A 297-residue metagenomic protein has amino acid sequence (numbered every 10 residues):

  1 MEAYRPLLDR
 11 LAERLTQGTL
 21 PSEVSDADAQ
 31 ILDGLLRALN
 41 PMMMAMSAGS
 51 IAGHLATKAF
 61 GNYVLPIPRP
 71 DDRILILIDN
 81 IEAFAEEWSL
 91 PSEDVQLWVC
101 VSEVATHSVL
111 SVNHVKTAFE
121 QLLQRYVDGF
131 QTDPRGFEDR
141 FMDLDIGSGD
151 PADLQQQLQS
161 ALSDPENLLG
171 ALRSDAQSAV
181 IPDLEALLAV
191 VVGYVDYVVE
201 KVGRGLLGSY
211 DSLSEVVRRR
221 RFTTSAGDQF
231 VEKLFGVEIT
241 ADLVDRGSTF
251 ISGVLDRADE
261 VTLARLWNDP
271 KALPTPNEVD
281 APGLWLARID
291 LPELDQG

Functional and structural regions predicted by a protein language model:
M1-D79: Auxiliary, metal-adjacent structural segments of Zn-dependent hydrolase domains
A38-Y63, V109-S163, A179-L207: Post-HExxH zinc-binding segment in Zn-dependent metallohydrolases
P68-E82, A152-S174: A short mid-domain helix/strand-loop element embedded in enzyme catalytic domains that forms or borders the active-site
I76, L90-E93, H107: Secondary-structure-rich domain cores
I81-V101: Short pre-active-site segment immediately N-terminal to the catalytic Zn-binding motif
V95-H114, I251: Active-site recognition of the HExxH zinc-binding catalytic motif
D164-G297: Pan-zinc metallopeptidase signature
